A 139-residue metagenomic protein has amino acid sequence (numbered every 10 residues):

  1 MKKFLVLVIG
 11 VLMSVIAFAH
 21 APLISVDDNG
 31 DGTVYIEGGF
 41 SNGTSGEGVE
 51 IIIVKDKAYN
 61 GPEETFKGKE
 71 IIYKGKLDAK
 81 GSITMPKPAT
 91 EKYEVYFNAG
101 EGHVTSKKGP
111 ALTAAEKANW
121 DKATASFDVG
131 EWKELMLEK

Functional and structural regions predicted by a protein language model:
K2-G10: Sec-dependent signal peptide recognition, specifically the positively charged N-region followed immediately by
S14-I16: N-terminal signal peptide c-region/cleavage motif recognized by signal peptidases
F18-G39, K117-K139: Beta-strand-rich domain onsets/edges
T33, G48-E50, K92-E94: Exposed beta-strand and adjacent loop surfaces of beta-rich binding modules that mediate intermolecular recognition
N42-E47: A short beta-turn/strand-edge loop motif at beta-sheet boundaries
E50-K74: Short amphipathic beta-strand segments in non-cytosolic proteins
K67-K87, E91: Glycine-centered loop-to-beta-strand initiation motif
A89-H103: Short, aromatic- and glycine-rich surface loops/edge beta-strands on solvent-exposed regions
